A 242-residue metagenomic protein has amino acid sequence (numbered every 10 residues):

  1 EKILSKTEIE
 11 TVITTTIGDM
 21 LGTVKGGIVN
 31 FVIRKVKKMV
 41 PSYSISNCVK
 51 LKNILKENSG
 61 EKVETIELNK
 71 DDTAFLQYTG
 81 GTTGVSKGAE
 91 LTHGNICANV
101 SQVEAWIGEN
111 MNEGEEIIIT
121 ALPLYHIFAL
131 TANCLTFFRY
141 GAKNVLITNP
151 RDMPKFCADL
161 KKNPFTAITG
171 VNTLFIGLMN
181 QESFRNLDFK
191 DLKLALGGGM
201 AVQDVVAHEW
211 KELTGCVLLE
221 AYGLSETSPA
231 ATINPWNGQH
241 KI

Functional and structural regions predicted by a protein language model:
E1-K2, I13, K87-E90, T120 (+2 more regions): Short beta-strand->loop structural element characteristic of the AMP-binding/adenylate-forming
I3-K70: ANL superfamily adenylate-forming
E10, T14, G27-F31, A142 (+2 more regions): Gly/Ser/Thr-rich phosphate-binding loop
D19, T173-F175, V202: Alpha-helix capping/helix-boundary segments
E61-D72, L76-T120, A142: Conserved adenylate-forming
T65, M153-C157, I176, F184: Short hydrophobic/charged patches on amphipathic alpha-helices used for structural packing and interfaces
C97-I117, I127-A167, Q181: Conserved AMP-binding/adenylation subdomain of ANL enzymes
